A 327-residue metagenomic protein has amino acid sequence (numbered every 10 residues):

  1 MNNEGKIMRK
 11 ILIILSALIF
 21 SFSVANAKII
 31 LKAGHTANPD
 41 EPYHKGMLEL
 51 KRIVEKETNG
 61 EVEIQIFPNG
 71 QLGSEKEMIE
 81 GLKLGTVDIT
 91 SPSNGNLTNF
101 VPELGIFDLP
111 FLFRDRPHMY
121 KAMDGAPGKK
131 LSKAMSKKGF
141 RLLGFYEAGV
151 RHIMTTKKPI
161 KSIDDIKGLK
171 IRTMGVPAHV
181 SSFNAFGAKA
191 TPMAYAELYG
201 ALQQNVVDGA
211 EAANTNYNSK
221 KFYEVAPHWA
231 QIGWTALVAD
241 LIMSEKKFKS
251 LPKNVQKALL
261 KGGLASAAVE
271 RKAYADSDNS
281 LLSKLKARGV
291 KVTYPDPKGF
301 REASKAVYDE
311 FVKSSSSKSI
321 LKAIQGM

Functional and structural regions predicted by a protein language model:
M1-N2, A25: Intrinsic-disorder/low-complexity regions
N2-I11: Positively charged n-region of N-terminal signal peptides that target proteins for export
I7, F22-A27: Sec/Tat signal peptide C-region and signal peptidase I cleavage site
L12-I13, I166: Extended hydrophobic/Leu-rich segments
I14-S21: Bacterial N-terminal signal peptides
S21-F22, H44: Hydrophobic alpha-helical membrane context
K28-H118, A126-P127, K133-M327: N-terminal secretory/targeting leader peptides
